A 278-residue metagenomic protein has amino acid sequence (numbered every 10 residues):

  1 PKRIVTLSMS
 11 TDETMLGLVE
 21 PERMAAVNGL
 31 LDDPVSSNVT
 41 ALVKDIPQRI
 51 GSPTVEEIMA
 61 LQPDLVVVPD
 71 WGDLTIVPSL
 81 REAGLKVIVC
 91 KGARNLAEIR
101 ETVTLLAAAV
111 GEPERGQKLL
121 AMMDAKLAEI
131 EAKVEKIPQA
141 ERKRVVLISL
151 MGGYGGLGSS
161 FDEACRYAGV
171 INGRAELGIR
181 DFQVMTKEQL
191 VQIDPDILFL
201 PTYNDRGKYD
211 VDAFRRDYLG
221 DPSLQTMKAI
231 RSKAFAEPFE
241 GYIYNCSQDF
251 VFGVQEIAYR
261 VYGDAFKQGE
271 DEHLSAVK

Functional and structural regions predicted by a protein language model:
R3-L61, L65-W71, T75, V170-G173: A short, structured surface patch at a secondary-structure boundary
S8, N28, D70, G92 (+2 more regions): Short secondary-structure boundary segments
D12-G17, D32-N38, G153-L157, L200 (+2 more regions): Short, solvent-exposed loop/turn elements at domain surfaces
L31-D33, K44, L157-F182: Alpha-helical, coiled-coil/dimerization segments enriched in small aliphatic residues
I46-E56, A93, G178-K187: Short helix-initiation/N-cap motifs at beta->coil->alpha
P53-Q62, E82-A83, V184-D194: Short helices/loops that flank or line small-molecule/ion binding pockets
G72-E82, L200-Y218: A ligand-binding cleft/hinge motif common to bilobed small-molecule-binding domains
T75-G153, R174-A175, I230-K278: Extracytoplasmic substrate-binding proteins
